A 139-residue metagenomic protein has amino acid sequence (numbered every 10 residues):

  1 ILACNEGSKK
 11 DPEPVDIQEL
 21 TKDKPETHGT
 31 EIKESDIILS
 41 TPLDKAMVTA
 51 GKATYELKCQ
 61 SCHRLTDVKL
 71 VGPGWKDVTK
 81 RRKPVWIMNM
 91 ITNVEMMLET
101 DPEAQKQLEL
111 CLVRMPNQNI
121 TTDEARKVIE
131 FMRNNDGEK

Functional and structural regions predicted by a protein language model:
C4-S8: Bacterial signal peptide processing site
D16-T54: Electrostatic cytochrome c docking/interface patches
M47, Y55-K58, T66, R114 (+1 more regions): Short pre-active-site segment immediately N-terminal to redox-active cysteine/selenocysteine motifs in thiol-based
V48, K52, H63-N93: Gly/Gly-Pro-rich "capping" loops immediately C-terminal to redox-active cysteine motifs in periplasmic/lumenal
H63, E95, M132-D136: Protein kinase-like catalytic domain
L70-V78, E95-E124: Axial heme c-ligation environment in periplasmic c-type cytochrome domains
V85-M90, V113-K139: C-terminal capping alpha-helices of c-type cytochrome domains
